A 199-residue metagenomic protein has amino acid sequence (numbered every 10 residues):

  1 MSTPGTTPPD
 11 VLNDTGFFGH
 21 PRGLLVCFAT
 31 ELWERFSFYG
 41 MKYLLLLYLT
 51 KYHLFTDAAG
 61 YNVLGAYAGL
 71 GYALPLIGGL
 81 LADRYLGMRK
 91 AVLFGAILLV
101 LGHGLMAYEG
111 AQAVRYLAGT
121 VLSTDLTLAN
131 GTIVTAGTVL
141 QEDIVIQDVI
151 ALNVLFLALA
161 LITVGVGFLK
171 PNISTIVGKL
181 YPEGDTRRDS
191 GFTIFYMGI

Functional and structural regions predicted by a protein language model:
C27, E31, R35-F36, L155 (+2 more regions): Helical-face signature of the major facilitator-like transporter fold
R35, Y39, A107, T163-P171: Small-residue-rich segments within alpha-helical transmembrane domains of MFS-like 12-TM solute carriers
K42, G65-R84, V92, V100 (+1 more regions): Central cavity-lining transmembrane alpha-helices of secondary-active solute carriers, predominantly the Major
Y43-V63: Short amphipathic helix-loop junctions that connect adjacent transmembrane helices in Major Facilitator Superfamily/SLC
Y52, F94-I150, L155-L157: C-terminal ends and interior cores of transmembrane alpha-helices in multi-pass membrane transporters/permeases
D57-A59, E183-F195: Loop-to-transmembrane helix entry/capping segments in MFS-fold secondary transporters and related SLC/MFSD carriers
Y67-L74, D189-I199: Glycine-rich segments within core transmembrane alpha-helices of 12-TM secondary carriers
F168-P182: Intracellular juxtamembrane helix-capping segments at the cytosolic ends of symmetry-related transmembrane helices
